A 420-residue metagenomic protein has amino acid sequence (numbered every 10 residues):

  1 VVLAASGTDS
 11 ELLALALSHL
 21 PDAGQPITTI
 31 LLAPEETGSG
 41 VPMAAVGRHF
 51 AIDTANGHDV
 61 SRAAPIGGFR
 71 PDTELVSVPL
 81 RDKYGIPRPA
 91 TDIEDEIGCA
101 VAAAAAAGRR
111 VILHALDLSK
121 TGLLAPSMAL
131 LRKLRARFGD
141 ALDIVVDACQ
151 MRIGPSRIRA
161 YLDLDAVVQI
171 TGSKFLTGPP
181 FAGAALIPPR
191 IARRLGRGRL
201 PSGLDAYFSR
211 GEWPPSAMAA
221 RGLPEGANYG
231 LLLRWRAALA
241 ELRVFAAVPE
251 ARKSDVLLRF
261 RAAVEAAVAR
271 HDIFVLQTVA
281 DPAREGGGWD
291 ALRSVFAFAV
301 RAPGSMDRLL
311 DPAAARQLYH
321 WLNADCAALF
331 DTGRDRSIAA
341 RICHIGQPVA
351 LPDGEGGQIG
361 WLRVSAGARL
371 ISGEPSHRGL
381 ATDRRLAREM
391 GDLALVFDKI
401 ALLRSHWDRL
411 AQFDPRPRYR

Functional and structural regions predicted by a protein language model:
V2-G7, A14-G222: Conserved PLP-enzyme active-site core in the AAT-like
S10-S18, R234-L239, L393-K399: Buried hydrophobic packing segments
S39, V46-G85, A227, G286-G288 (+4 more regions): Low-complexity, serine/threonine/proline-enriched polar segments
Y84-R88, F245-R252, M306-A313, G373-R388: Short, flexible/disordered intra-domain loops and linkers
S173-W289, L403: Active-site C-terminal subdomain of aminotransferase-like
I187, F298-A302, A366: Short beta-strand-to-loop capping motifs
V244-Q358: Conserved small-domain helix->loop->beta segment predominantly found in fold-type I
V349-R420: PLP-dependent enzyme catalytic core of the Aspartate aminotransferase-like
